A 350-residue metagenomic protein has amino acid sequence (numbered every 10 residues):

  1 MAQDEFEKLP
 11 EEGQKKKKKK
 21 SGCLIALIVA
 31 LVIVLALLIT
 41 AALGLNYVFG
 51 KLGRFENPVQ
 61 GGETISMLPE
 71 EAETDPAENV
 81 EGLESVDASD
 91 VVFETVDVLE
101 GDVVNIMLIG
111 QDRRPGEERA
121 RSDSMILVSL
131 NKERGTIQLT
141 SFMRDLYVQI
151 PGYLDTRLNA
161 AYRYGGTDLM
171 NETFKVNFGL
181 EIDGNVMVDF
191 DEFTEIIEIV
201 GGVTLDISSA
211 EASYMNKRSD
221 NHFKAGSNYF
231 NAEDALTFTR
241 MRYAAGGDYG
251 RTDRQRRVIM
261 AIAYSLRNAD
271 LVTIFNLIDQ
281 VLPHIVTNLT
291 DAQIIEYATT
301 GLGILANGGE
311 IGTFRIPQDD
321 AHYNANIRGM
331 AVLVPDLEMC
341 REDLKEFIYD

Functional and structural regions predicted by a protein language model:
A2-V29, L37-D350: Non-catalytic, solvent-exposed segments at the cell envelope interface
